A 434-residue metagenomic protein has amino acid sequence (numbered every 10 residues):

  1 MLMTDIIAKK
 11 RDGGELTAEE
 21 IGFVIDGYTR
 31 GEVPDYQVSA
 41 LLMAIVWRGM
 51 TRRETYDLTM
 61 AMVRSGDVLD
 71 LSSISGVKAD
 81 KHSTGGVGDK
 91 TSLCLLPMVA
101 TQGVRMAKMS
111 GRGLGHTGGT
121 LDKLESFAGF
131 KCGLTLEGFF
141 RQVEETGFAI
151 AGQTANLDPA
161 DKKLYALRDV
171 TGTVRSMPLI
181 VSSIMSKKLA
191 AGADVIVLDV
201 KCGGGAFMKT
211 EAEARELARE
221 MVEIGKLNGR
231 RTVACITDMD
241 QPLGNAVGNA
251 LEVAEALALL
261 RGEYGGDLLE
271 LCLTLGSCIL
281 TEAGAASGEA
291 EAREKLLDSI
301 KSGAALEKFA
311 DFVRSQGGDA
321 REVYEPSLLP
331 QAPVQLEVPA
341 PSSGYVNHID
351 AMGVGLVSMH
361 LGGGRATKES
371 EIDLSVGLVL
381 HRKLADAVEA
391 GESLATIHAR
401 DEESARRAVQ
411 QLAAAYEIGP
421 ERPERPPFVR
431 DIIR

Functional and structural regions predicted by a protein language model:
M1-G88, T101, K308-S315, D319 (+2 more regions): Acidic, glycine/proline-rich low-complexity segments that act as flexible tails and inter-domain linkers
M3-D5, T120, D161-D169, C202: Gly-rich Lys/Arg/Thr-decorated short loops/hinges at beta-loop-alpha junctions or inter-strand turns that position
D5, K10, E15-T17, Y28 (+5 more regions): Well-ordered secondary-structure scaffolds
W47, L93-M106, K187-G192, L227-N228 (+1 more regions): Alpha-helix C-terminal capping segments
V77-H116: Glycine/serine-rich anion-binding loops at beta->alpha junctions that coordinate negatively charged ligand groups
M109, V143, A151-T154, I184 (+2 more regions): Short beta-strand segments
K123-A149, R219-G225, G229: A glycine-rich helix N-cap at a beta->alpha junction
E144-A193: Phosphate/diphosphate-binding glycine-rich loops and adjacent basic-rich segments that engage nucleotide
